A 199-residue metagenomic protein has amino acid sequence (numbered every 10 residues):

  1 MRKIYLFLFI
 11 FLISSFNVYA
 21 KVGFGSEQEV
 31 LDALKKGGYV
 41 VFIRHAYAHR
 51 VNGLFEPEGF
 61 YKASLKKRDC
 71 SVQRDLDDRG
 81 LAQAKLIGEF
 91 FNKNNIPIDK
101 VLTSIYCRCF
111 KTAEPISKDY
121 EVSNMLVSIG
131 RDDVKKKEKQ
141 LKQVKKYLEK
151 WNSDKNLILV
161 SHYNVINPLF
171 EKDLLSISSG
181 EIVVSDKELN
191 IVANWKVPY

Functional and structural regions predicted by a protein language model:
I4-S14: Sec-dependent N-terminal signal peptides
F16-A20: Sec/Tat signal peptide C-region and signal peptidase I cleavage site
K21-D133, E138-K139, K172-Y199: Active-site-proximal alpha-helix that buttresses catalytic centers in soluble enzyme cores
G38-V40, S153-S161: Generic beta-sheet signal
I43-H49, L159-I166: Histidine-centered catalytic micro-motifs
N94-I96, W151-K155: Glycine-rich phosphate-binding loop signature in dinucleotide/nucleotide-binding domains
L141-W151: A short, acidic, amphipathic alpha-helical segment used as a generic capping/interface helix at domain edges
